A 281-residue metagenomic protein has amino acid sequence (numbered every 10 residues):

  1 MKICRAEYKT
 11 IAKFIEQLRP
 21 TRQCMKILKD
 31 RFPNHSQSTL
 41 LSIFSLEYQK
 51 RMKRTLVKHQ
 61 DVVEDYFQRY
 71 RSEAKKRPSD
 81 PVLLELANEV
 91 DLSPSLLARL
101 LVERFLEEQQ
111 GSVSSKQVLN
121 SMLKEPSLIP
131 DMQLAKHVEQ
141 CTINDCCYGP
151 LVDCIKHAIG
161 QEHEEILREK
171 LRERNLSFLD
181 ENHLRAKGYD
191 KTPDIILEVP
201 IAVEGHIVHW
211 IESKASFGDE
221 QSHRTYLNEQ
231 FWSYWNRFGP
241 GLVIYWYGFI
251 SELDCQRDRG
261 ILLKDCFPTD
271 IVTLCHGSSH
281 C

Functional and structural regions predicted by a protein language model:
M1-K136: Nuclease-adjacent, charged terminal/linker segments that flank catalytic cores
K136-A186: Acidic-basic catalytic patches of nuclease active cores, encompassing PD-(D/E)XK and other metal-cofactor nuclease
L167, L171, P193-E220: Conserved catalytic cores of phosphodiester-cleaving nucleases, focusing on short active-site segments
N175, N182, V199, A215-F217 (+1 more regions): Short, flexible loop/turn elements at secondary-structure junctions
D180-E181, V243, L263: A structural preference for short, hydrophobic beta-strand core positions in alpha/beta folds
R185-D194: Beta-rich nucleic-acid/ligand-interaction surfaces
V208-D258: Catalytic cores of nucleic-acid endonucleases
Y247-C281: Domain-level recognition of nuclease-like catalytic cores that cleave nucleotide substrates
